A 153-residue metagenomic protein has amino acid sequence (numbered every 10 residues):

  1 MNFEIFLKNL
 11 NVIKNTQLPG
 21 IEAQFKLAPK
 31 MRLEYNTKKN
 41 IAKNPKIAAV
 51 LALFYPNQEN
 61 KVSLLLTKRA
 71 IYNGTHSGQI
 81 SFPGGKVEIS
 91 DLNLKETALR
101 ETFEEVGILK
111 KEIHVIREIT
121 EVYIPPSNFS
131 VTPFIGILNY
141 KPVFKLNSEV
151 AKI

Functional and structural regions predicted by a protein language model:
M1-S81, K86-E104, I108-E118, V122-P142: N-terminal leader/linker segments that precede catalytic domains of diphosphate-processing enzymes
N147-I153: NUDIX/MutT-family hydrolases
